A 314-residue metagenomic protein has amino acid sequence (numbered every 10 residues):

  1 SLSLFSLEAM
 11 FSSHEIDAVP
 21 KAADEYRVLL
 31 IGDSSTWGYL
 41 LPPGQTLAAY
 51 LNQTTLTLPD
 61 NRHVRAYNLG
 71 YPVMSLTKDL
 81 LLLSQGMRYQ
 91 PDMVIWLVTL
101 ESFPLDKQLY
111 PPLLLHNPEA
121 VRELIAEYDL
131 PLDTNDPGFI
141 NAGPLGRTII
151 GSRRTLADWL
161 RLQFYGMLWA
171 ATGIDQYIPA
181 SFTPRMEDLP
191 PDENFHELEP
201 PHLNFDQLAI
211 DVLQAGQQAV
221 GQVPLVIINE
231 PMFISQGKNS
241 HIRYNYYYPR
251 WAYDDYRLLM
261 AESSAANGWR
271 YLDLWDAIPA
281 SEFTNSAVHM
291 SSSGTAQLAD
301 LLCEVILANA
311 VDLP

Functional and structural regions predicted by a protein language model:
S1-N61, I278-E282: Membrane/wall-proximal cationic-aromatic binding patches
E25-Y26, R62-V64, Y89-V94, G221-L225 (+1 more regions): Loop/turn elements at helix/coil->beta-strand transitions in domains of secreted/extracellular proteins
I31-D33, L97, I228: Short hydrophobic segments within beta-strands
S34-L41, N68-P72, H202-N204, Y246-R250 (+1 more regions): Second-shell loop/turn segments in exported
S35-V121: Conserved SGNH/GDSL esterase-like catalytic core that processes O-acyl groups on lipids and polysaccharides
N68-G70, N229-P231, D273-D276: Residue-level recognition of beta-strand->loop/alpha-helix junctions
S102-L258, P279-A280: Serine-dependent acyl-ester chemistry module
I234-L313: Catalytic His-Asp segment of secreted/periplasmic serine-dependent ester chemistry enzymes
